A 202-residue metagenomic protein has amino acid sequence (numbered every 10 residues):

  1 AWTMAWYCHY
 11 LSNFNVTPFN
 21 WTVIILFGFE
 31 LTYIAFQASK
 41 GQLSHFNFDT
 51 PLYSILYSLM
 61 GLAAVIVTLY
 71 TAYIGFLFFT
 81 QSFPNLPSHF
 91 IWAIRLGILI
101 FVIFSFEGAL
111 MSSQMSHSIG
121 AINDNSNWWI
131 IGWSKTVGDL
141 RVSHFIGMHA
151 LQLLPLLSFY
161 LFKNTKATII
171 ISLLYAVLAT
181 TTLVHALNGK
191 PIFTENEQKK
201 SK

Functional and structural regions predicted by a protein language model:
A1-T68: Membrane-interface helix-loop-helix modules in multi-pass inner-membrane proteins
A1-W6, M60-L77, G147-F159: Hydrophobic cores of alpha-helical transmembrane segments in multi-pass inner/ER membrane proteins, independent
N15-I24, S82-F104, A167-L174: Interfacial segments of alpha-helical transmembrane regions
I25-A35, L59-Y73, W92-S113, V177-L178: Alpha-helical transmembrane segments of multi-pass integral membrane proteins
T32-H45, S112-I122, K190-P191: Membrane-helix interface motif
F46-L59, P87-I91, T194-S201: Non-cytosolic membrane-interface motifs at loop->transmembrane helix junctions
M111-A150, P155: Membrane-interfacial catalytic/cofactor-binding modules of polytopic membrane enzymes
G138-F145, N164-K202: Membrane-interface transmembrane-helix boundary segments in multi-pass integral membrane proteins
